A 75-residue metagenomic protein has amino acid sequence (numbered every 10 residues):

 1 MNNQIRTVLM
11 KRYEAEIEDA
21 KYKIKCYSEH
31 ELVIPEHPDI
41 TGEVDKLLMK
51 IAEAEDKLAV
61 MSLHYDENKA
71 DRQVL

Functional and structural regions predicted by a protein language model:
M1-L75: Extended, charge-rich alpha-helical interface modules
